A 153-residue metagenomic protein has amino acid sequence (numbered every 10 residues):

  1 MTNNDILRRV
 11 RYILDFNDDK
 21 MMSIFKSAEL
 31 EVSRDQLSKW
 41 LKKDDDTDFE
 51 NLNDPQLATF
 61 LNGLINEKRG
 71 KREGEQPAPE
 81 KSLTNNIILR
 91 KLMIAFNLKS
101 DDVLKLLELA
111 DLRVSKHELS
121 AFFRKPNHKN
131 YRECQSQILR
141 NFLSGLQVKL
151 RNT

Functional and structural regions predicted by a protein language model:
M1-R8, F16-L52, G74, L112-S136: A cross-kingdom feature marking solvent-exposed beta-strand/loop segments within repeated, beta-rich binding/scaffold
I6-R11, D18-F25, D54-L64, I88-M93 (+3 more regions): Short, structured motif recognition centered on aromatic/hydrophobic residues
N62-R113: Short, solvent-exposed interaction modules
E67-K71, P126, K149: A short secondary-structure junction motif
Y131, Q135-T153: Short, Lys/Arg-rich amphipathic alpha-helical interaction segments that bind nucleic acids or acidic protein surfaces
